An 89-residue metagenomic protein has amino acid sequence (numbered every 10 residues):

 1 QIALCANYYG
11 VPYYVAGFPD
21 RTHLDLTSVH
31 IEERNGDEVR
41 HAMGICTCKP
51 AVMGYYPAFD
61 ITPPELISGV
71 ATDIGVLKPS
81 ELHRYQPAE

Functional and structural regions predicted by a protein language model:
Q1-E89: Conserved phosphate- and dinucleotide-binding cores of soluble alpha/beta proteins, encompassing both enzyme active
